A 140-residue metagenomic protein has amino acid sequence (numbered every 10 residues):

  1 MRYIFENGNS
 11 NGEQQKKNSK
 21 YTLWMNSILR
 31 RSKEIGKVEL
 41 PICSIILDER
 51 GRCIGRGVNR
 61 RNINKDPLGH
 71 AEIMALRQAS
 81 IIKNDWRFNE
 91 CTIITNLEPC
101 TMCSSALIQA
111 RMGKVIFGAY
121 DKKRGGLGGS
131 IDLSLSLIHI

Functional and structural regions predicted by a protein language model:
K17-K37: Short, basic/aromatic recognition patches
I42-L47: Short beta-strand scaffold segments in enzyme catalytic cores
I54-R61: Short beta->alpha transition motifs characteristic of CBS
I63-M74: A short, polar/charged loop-to-alpha-helix boundary motif
D85-L97: Immediate flanking context of iron-sulfur cluster ligation sites
N96-G113: Local cysteine-cluster metal-coordination motifs and their immediate loop/turn environment, predominantly Fe-S cluster
A119-Y120: Short secondary-structure boundary segments
I138-I140: Conserved small/polar residues in nucleotide/adenosyl-binding loops
